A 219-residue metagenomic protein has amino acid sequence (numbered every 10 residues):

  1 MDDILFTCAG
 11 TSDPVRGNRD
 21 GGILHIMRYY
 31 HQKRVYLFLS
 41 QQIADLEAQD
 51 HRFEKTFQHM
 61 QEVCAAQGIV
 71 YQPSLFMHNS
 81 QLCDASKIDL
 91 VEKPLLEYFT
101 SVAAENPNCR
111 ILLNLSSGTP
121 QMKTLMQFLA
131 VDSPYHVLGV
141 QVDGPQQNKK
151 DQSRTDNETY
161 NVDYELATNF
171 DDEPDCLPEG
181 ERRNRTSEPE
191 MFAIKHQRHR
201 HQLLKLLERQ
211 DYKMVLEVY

Functional and structural regions predicted by a protein language model:
M1-L112, T119-Y219: Long, low-complexity, Lys/Arg-enriched
